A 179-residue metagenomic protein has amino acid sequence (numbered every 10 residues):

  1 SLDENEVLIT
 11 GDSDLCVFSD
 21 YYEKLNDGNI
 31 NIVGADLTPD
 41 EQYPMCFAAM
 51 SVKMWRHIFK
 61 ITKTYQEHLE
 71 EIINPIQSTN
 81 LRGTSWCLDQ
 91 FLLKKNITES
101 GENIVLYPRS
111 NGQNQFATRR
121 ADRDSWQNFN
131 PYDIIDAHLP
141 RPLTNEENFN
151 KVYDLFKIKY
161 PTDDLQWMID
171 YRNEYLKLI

Functional and structural regions predicted by a protein language model:
S1, D40-A48, R82-D89: Aromatic-acidic/polar surface patches that form glycan- and anion
S1, G34-A35, A48-A49, A117 (+2 more regions): A sequence-composition feature that detects small, non-aromatic residues
L2-D36: GT-A fold catalytic core of metal-dependent nucleotide-sugar glycosyltransferases, centered on the diacidic
E4-E6, M45-T62: Conserved nucleotide-sugar donor-binding and metal-coordinating catalytic region shared by glycosyltransferases
V17-D20, P39-P44, R56-H57, N114-R119: Short catalytic/ligand-binding loop motif for oxyanion handling, primarily in non-cytosolic enzymes, centered on
D27-M54: Short beta-strand-to-loop element that shapes/binds the nucleotide-sugar donor at the catalytic cleft/hinge
R56-E174: Catalytic core and acceptor-binding pocket of nucleotide-sugar-dependent glycosyltransferases
